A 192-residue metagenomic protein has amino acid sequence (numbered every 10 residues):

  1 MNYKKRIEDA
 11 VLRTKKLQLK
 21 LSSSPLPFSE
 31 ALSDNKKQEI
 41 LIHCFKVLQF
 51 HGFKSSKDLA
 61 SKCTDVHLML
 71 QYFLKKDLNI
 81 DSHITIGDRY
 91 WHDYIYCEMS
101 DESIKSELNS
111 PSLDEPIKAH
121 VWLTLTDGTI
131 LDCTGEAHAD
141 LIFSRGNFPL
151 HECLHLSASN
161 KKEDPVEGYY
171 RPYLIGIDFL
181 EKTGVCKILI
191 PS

Functional and structural regions predicted by a protein language model:
M1-S192: A structural boundary/capping signal
